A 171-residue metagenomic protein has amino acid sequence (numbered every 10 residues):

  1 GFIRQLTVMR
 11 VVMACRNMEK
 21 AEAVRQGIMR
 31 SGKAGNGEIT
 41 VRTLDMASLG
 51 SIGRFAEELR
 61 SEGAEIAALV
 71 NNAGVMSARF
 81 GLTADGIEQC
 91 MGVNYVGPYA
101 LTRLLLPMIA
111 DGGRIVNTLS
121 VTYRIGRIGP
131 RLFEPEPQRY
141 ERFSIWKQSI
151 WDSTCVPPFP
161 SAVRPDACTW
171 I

Functional and structural regions predicted by a protein language model:
G1-I171: Rossmann-fold NAD(P)H-dependent dehydrogenase/reductase core
